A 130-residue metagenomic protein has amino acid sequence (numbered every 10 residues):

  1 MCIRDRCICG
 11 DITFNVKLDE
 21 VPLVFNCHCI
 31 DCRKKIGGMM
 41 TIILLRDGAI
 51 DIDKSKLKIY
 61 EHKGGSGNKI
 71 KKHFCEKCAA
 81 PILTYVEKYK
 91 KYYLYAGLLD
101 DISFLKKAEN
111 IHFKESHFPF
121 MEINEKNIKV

Functional and structural regions predicted by a protein language model:
R4-R6, D11-V130: A short Gly-Trp-Pro
